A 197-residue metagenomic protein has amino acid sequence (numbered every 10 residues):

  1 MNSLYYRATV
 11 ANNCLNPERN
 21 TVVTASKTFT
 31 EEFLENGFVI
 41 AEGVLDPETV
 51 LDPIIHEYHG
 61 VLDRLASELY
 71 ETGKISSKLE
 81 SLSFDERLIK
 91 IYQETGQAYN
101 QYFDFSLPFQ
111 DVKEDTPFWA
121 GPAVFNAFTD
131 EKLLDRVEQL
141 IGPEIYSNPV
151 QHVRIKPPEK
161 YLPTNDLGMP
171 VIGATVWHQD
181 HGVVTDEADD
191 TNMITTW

Functional and structural regions predicted by a protein language model:
N2-N36, E42-T185: Non-heme Fe(II)-dependent double-stranded beta-helix
D186-T191: Short, glycine/small-residue-enriched coil/turn segments at secondary-structure junctions
